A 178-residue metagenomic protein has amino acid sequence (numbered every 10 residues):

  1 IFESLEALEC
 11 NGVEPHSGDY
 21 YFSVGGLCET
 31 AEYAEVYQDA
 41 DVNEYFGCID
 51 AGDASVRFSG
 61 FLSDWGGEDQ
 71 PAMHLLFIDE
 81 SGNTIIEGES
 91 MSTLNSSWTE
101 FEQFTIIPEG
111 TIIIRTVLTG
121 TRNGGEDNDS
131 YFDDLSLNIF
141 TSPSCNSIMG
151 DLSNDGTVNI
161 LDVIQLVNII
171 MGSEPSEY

Functional and structural regions predicted by a protein language model:
I1-S142: Aromatic (Trp/Tyr/Phe) and Gly/Pro-enriched flexible surface segments
T141-Y178: Cellulosome-associated attachment modules in secreted, modular CAZymes
